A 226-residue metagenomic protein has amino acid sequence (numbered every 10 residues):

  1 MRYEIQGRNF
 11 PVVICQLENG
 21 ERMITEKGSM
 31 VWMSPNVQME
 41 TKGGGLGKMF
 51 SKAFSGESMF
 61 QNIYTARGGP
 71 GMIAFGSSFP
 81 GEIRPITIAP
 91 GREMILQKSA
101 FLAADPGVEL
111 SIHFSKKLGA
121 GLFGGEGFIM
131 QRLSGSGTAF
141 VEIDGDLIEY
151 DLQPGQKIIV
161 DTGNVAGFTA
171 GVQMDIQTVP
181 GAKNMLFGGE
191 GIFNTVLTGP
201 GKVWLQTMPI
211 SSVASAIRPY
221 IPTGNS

Functional and structural regions predicted by a protein language model:
M1-S226: Composition-driven recognition of glycine/serine/threonine/acidic- and proline-rich low-complexity segments and repeats
